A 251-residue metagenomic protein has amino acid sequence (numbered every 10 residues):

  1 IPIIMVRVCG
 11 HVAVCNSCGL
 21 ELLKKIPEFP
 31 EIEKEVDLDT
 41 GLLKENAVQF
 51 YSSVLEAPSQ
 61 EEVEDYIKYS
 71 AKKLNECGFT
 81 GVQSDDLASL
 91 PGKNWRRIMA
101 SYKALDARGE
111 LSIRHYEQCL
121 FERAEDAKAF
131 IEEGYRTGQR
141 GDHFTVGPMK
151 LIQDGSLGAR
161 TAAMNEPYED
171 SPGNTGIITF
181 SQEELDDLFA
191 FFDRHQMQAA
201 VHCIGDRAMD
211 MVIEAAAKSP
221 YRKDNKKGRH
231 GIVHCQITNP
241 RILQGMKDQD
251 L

Functional and structural regions predicted by a protein language model:
I1-E132, L151, S156-A208, R229: Divalent metal-binding segments
D106-S112, G138-Q139, S219-K227: Short helix-capping segments at alpha-helix termini
G141-T161, Q249-L251: Non-cysteine beta-strand/loop elements that form the S-adenosyl-L-methionine
F191, E214-R222: Conserved helix-loop functional segments at active or binding sites
A217-S219, G245-L251: Glycine-enriched alpha-helix->loop->beta-strand junction motifs that scaffold or abut catalytic
G228-N239: Aromatic- and carboxylate-enriched substrate-binding clefts and catalytic-loop regions of carbohydrate-active enzymes
R241-L243: Catalytic cores of alpha/beta
